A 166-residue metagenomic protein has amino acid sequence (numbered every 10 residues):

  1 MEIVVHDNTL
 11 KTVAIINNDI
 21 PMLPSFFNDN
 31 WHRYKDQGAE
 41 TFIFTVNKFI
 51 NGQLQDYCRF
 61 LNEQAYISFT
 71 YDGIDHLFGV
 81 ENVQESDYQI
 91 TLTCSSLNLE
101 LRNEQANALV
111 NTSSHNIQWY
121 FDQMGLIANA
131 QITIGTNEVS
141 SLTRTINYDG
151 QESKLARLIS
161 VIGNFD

Functional and structural regions predicted by a protein language model:
M1-R59, Y88, S95-L101, W119: Juxtamembrane "anchor/assembly" segments of surface/extracellular structural proteins
M1-V13, F49-E85, A108-N129, I159: Short, acidic/charged, Gly/Pro-enriched secondary-structure junctions
M22-N28, L61-N62, D72-L77, E152 (+1 more regions): Short amphipathic alpha-helical surface micro-motifs
N28-R33, G79-E81, R157: Intrinsically disordered, low-complexity boundary segments flanking structured domains
F42, A65, D166: Residue-level detector of short, conserved catalytic/binding motifs and their immediate flanks
Y88-Q89, T93-D166: Charged- and aromatic-enriched interaction segments used to assemble and dock large macromolecular complexes
